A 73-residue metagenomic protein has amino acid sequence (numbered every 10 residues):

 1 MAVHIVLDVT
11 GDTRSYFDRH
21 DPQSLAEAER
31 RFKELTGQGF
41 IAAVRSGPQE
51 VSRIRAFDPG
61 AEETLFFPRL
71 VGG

Functional and structural regions predicted by a protein language model:
M1-G72: Ubiquitin-like/PB1-type beta-grasp interaction modules and other compact soluble beta-rich domains
